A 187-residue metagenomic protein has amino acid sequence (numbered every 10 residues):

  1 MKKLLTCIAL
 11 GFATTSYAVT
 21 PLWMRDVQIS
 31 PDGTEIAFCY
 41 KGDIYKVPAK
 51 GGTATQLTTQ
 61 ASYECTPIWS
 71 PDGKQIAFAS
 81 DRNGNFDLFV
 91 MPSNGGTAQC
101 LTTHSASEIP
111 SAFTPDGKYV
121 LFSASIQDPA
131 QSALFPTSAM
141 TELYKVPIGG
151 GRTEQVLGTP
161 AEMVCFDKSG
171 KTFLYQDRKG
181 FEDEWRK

Functional and structural regions predicted by a protein language model:
M1-L4: Positively charged n-region of N-terminal signal peptides that target proteins for export
A9-A18: Hydrophobic h-region of N-terminal signal peptides that target proteins for export in Gram-negative bacteria
V19-P21, C39-Y45, T53, T58-E64 (+7 more regions): A flexible loop/linker signature enriched in serine peptidases of the S9 family
V19-T34: Short N-terminal segments immediately surrounding and downstream of signal-peptide cleavage
P31-D32, P71-D72, P115-D116, K168-S169: Residue-level detector of Asp-centered blade-edge/turn motifs that repeat once per structural unit in beta-propeller
S70, V90-P92, F113: A domain-scale signal for long, ordered structural cores in large, multidomain proteins
